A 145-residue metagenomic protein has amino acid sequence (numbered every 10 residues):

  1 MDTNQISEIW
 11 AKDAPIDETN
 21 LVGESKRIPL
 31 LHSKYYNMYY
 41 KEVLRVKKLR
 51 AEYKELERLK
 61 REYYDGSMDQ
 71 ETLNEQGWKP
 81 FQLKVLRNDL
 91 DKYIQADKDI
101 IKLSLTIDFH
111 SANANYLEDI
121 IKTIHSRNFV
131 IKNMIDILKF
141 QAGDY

Functional and structural regions predicted by a protein language model:
M1-Y145: Charge-rich amphipathic alpha-helical interaction elements
